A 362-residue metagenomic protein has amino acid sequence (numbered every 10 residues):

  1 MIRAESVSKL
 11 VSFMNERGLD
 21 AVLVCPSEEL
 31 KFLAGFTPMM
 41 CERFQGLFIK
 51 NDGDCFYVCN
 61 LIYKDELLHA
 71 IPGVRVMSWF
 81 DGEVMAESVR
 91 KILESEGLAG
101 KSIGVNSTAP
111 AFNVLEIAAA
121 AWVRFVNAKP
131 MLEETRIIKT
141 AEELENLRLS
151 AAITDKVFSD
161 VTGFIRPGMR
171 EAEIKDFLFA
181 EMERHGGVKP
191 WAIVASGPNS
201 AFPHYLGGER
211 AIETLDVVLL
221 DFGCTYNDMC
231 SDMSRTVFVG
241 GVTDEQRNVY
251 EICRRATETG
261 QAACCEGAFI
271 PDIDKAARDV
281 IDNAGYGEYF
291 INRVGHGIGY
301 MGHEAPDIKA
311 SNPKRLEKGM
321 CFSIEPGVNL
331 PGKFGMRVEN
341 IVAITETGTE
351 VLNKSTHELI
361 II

Functional and structural regions predicted by a protein language model:
M1-I362: Active-site neighborhoods and metal-handling regions in enzymes and metal-associated proteins
